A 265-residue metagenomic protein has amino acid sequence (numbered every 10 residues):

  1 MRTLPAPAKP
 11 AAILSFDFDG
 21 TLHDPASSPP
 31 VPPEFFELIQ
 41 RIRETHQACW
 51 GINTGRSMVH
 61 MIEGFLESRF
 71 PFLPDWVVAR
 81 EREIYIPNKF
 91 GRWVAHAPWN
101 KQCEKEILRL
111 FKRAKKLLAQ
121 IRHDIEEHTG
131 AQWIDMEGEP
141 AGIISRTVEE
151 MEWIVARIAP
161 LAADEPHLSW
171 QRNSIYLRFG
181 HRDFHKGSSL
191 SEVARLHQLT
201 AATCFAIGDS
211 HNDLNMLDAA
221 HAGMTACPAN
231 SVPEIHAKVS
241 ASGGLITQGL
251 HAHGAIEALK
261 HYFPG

Functional and structural regions predicted by a protein language model:
M1-F18, A26, E34-I42: Non-catalytic pre-domain segments flanking phosphatase-related domains
K9, G180, G187-G265: Mg2+-dependent phosphoryl-transfer enzymes with acidic/Ser/Thr/Gly-rich catalytic loops
A12-L14, D75, C204: The start of beta-strands in P-loop NTPase/AAA+ ATPase cores
P25-A26, M61-G64, N88-K89, M216 (+2 more regions): Short glycine-/acidic-enriched loop or helix-start segments at secondary-structure transitions that form or flank
P33-E126, G130: Active-site phosphate-binding/coordination module
F65-E67, V155-A159, E234-S242: Short, aromatic/basic amphipathic alpha-helical patches
A119-F205, H211-A219: Conserved acidic, metal-coordinating active-site core of Asp-based, Mg2+-dependent phosphoryl-transfer enzymes
